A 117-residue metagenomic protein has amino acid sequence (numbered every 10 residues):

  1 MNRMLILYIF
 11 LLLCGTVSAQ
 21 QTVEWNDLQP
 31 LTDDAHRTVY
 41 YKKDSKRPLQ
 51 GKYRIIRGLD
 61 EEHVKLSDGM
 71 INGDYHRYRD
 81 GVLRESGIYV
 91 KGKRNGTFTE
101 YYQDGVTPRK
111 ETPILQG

Functional and structural regions predicted by a protein language model:
M4-C14: Sec-dependent N-terminal signal peptides
A19-Y102, V106-Q116: Periodic aromatic/glycine/histidine/acidic cluster detector with a strong bias toward beta-strand repeat architectures
